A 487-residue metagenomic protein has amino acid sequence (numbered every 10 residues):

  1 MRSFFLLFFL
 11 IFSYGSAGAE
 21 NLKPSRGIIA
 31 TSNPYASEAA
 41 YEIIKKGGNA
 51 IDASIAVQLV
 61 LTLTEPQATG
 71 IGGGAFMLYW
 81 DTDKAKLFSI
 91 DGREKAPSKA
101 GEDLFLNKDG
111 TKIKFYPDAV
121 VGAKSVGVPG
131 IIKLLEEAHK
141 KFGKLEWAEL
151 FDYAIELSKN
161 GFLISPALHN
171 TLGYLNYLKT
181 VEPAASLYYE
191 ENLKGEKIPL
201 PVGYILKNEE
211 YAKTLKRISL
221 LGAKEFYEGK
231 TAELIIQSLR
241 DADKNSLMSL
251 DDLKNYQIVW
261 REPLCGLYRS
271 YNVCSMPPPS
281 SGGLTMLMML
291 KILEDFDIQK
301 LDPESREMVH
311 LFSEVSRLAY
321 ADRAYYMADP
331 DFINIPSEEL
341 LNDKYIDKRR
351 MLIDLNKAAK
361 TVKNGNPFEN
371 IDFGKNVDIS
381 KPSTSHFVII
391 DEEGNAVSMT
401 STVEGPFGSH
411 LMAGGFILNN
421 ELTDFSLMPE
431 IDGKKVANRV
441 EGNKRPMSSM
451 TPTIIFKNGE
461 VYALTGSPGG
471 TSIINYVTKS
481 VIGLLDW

Functional and structural regions predicted by a protein language model:
F4-S13: Sec-dependent N-terminal signal peptides
G15-A19: Boundary at the C-terminal end of the N-terminal hydrophobic targeting segment
E20-E38, E42, A50-L221, F226-E228 (+4 more regions): Noncatalytic scaffold domains of N-terminal-nucleophile
L63-Q67, G74-S89, S246-S249, N395-A463 (+2 more regions): Active-site rim segments in enzyme catalytic domains, especially the processed small/beta chain of N-terminal
P183, D295-T402: Internal maturation/activation junctions in enzymes
W260, K381-T384, S448-M450: Short, small/polar residue-rich loop motifs at catalytic or cofactor-binding pockets
C274-G283, T384-V388, S398-H410, G466-I474: Glycine-rich phosphate/pyrophosphate-binding beta-alpha loops
G283-Q299, I455-A463, G470-W487: M16/insulysin-pitrilysin zinc metalloprotease superfamily fold
